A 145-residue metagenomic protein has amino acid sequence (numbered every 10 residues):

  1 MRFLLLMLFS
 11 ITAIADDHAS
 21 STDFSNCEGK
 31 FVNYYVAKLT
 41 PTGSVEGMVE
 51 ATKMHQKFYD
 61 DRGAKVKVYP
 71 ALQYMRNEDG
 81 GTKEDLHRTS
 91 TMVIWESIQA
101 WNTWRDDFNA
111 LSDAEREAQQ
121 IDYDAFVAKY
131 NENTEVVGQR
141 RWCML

Functional and structural regions predicted by a protein language model:
F3-T12: Sec-dependent N-terminal signal peptides
A15-D113, A128-L145: Short S/T/G/P-rich N-terminal loop/turn motif that feeds into the first structured element of a domain
Q119-N131: Low-complexity, intrinsically disordered Gly/Pro/Thr-rich segments
